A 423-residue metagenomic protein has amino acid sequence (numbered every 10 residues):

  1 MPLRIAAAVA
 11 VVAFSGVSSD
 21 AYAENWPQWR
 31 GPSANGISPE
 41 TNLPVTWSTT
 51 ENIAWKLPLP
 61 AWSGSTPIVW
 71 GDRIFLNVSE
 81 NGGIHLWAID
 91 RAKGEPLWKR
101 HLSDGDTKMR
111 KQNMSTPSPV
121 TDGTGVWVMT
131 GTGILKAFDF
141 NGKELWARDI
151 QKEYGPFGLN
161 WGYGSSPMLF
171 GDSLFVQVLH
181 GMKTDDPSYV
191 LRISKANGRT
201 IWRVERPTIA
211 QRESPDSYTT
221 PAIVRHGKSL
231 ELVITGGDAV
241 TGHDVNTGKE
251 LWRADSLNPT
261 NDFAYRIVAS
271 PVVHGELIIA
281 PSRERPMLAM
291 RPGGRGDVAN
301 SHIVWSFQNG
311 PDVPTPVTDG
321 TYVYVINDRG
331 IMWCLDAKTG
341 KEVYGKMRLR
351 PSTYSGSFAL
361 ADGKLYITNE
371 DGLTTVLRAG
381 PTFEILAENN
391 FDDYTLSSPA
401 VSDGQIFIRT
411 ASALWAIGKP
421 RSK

Functional and structural regions predicted by a protein language model:
M1-P2: N-terminal secretory signal peptides that target proteins for export/translocation
A6-V17: Bacterial N-terminal signal peptides
D20-K423: Noncatalytic, solvent-exposed loop/strand surfaces of beta-propeller-type extracellular/periplasmic domains
